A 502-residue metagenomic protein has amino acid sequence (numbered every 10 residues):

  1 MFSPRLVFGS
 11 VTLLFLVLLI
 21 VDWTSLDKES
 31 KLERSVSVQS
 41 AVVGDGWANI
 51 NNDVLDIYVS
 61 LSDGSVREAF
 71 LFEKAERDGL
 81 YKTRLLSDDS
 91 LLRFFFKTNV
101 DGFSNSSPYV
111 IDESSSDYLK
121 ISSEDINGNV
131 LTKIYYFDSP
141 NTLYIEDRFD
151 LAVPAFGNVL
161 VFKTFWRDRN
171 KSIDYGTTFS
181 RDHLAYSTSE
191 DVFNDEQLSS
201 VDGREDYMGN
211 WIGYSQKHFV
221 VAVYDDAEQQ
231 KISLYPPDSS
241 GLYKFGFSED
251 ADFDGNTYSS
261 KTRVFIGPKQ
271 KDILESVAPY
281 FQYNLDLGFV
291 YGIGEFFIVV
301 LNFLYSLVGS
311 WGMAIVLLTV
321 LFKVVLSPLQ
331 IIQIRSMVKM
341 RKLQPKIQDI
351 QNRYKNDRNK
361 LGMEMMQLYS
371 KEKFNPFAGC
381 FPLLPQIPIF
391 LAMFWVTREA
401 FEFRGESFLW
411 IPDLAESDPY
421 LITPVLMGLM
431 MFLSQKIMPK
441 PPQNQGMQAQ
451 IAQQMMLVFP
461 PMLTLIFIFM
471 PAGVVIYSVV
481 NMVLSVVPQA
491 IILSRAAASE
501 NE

Functional and structural regions predicted by a protein language model:
M1-V38, V59, D147-D150, F162-G176 (+3 more regions): Helix-loop-helix
D22-S40, D88-S104: Short, basic/low-complexity N-terminal boundary segments at the transition from targeting/disordered tails
S37-N51: Short acidic/polar N-terminal linker immediately downstream of export determinants
N51-Y283: Soluble non-transmembrane domains of integral membrane proteins
